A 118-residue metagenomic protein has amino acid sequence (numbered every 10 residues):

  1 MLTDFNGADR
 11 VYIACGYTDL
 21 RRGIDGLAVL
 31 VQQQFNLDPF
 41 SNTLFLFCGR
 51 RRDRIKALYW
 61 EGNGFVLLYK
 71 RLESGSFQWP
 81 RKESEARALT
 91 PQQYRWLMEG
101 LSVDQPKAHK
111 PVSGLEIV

Functional and structural regions predicted by a protein language model:
M1-V118: Polybasic/polar functional segments that serve as interface/processing modules
